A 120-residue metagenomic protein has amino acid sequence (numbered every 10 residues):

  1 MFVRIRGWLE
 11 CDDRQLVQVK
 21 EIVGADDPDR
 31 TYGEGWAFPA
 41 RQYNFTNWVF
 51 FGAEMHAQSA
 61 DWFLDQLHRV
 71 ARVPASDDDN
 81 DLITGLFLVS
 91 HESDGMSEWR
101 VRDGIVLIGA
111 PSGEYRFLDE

Functional and structural regions predicted by a protein language model:
M1-D26: Short, extreme N-terminal segment that most often corresponds to the first beta-strand
I22-E120: Charged interaction segments
